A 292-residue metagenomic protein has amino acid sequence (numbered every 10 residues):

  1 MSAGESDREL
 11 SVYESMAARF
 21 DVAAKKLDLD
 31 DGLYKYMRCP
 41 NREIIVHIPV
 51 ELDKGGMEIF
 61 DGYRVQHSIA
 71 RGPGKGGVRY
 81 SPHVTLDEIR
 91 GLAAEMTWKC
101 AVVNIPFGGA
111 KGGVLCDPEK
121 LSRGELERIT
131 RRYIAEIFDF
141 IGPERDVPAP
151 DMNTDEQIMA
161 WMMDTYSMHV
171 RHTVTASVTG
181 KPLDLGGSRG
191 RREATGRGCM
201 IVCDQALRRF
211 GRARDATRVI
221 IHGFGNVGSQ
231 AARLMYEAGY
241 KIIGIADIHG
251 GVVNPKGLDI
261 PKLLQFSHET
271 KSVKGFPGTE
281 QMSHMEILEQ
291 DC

Functional and structural regions predicted by a protein language model:
G4-H47: Short, Gly/Pro- and small/polar-rich lid/capping loops
V12, M16-R19, L29, L33 (+11 more regions): General structural feature for long, well-ordered alpha-helical segments within catalytic domains of soluble enzymes
F20, A24-D31, A93-A101, T130-R145 (+5 more regions): Structural signal for hydrophobic packing residues in well-ordered secondary-structure cores of soluble enzyme domains
P40-N41, L52, Q66-I69, K111-V114 (+3 more regions): Glycine-rich beta-alpha junction loops
V46-P118: Glycine-rich, N-terminal phosphate-binding loop and its surrounding beta-alpha-beta segment
F60, K75, A110-K111, I141-R145 (+3 more regions): Short coil/turn connectors at secondary-structure junctions
S81, A101-D215: Glycine/serine-rich phosphate-binding loop and adjoining beta1-alpha1 elements at the start of nucleotide-handling
G187-C292: Glycine-rich phosphate/diphosphate-binding loop of Rossmann-like nucleotide-binding domains
